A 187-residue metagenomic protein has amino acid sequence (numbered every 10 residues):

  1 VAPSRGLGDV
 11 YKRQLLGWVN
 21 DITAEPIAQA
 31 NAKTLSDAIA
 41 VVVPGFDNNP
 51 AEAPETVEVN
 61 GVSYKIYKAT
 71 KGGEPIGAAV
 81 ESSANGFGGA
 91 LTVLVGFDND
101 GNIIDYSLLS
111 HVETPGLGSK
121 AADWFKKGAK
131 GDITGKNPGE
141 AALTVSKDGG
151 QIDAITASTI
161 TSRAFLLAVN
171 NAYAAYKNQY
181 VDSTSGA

Functional and structural regions predicted by a protein language model:
V1-L7, Y11: Single conserved hydrophobic/aromatic residue that forms the stacking wall/gate of nucleotide- or nucleobase-binding
W18, V42, A164-Y180: Stable alpha-helical structural segments in soluble proteins, enriched in small hydrophobic residues
V19, L94-V95, G101, F165: Residue-level preference for non-acidic, small/hydrophobic
V19-I39: Alpha-helical transmembrane signal-anchor/signal-peptide segments
L35-K68: Short extracytoplasmic
N60-L94, N99: Structured beta-strand/loop patches that form or line metal/cofactor-binding pockets in enzymes
A84-L91, N99-S158: Flexible, solvent-exposed short loops/turns enriched in glycine
